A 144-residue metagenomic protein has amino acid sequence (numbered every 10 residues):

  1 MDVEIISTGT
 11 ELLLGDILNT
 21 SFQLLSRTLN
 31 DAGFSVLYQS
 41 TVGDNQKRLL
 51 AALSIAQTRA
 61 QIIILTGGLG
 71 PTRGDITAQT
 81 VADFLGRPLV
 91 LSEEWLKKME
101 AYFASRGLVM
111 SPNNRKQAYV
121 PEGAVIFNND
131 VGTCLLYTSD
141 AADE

Functional and structural regions predicted by a protein language model:
D2-A32, Y38-Q39: Glycine-rich phosphate/diphosphate-binding loop of Rossmann-like nucleotide-binding domains
T10-E11, G68-P71: Short glycine-rich anion-binding loops that position phosphate/pyrophosphate groups of nucleotides and phosphorylated
Y38-R48: Short beta->alpha junction loops
R48, I76-S139: Proline/glycine-rich low-complexity loops and linkers
A60: An anion/phosphate-binding loop that grips the pyrophosphate of nucleotide cofactors and donors
D140-E144: A short, hydrophobic C-terminal helix/tail in secreted or cell-surface proteins
